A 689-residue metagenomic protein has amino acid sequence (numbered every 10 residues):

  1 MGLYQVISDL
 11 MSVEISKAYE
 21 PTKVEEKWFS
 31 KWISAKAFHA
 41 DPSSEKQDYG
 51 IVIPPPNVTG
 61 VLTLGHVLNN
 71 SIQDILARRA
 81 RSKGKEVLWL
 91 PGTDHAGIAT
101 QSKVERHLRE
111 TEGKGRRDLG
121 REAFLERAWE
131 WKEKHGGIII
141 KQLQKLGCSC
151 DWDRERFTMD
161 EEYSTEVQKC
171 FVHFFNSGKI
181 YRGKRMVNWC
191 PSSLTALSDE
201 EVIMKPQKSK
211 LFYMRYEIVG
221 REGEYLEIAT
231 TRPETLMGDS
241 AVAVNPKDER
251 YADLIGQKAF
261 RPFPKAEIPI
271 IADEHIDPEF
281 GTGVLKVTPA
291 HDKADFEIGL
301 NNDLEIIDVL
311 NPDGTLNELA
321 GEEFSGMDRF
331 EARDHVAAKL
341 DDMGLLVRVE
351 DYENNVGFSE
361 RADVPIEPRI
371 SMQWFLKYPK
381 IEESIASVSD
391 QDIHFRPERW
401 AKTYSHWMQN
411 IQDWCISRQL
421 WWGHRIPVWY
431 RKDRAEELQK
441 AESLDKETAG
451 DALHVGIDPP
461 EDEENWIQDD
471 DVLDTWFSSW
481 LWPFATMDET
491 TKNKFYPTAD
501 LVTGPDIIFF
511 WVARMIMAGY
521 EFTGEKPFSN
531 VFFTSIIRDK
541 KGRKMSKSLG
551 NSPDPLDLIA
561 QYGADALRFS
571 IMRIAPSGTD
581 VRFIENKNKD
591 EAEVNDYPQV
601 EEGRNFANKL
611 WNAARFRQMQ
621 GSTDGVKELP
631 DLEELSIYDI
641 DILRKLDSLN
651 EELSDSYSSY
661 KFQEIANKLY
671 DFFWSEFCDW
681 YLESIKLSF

Functional and structural regions predicted by a protein language model:
G2-K247, I271, T288-N301, E305-A320 (+10 more regions): N-terminal, positively charged nucleic-acid-binding surface of large information/translation enzymes
S16-K17, I98, R106, R348-A362 (+7 more regions): Long, charged, mostly alpha-helical binding arms that flank functional sites
E45-I53, I75, T111-G115, I140-G147 (+8 more regions): Active-site-adjacent bridging/hinge elements
V52-V58, G120, S387-E398, K492-T498 (+1 more regions): Short glycine/proline-rich turn/loop motifs
G65-A77, T93-D94, Y163-E166, Y225-D341 (+5 more regions): Structured ligand/cofactor/substrate-binding pocket environments in proteins
E162-S193, E201-I203, R215-V219, W407-F477 (+2 more regions): Gly/Pro-rich turn-and-neighbor structural signature
L197-Y225, W414, S443-L473, L481 (+8 more regions): Flexible, glycine/threonine-enriched loop-and-boundary segments that flank and lead into catalytic domains of large
